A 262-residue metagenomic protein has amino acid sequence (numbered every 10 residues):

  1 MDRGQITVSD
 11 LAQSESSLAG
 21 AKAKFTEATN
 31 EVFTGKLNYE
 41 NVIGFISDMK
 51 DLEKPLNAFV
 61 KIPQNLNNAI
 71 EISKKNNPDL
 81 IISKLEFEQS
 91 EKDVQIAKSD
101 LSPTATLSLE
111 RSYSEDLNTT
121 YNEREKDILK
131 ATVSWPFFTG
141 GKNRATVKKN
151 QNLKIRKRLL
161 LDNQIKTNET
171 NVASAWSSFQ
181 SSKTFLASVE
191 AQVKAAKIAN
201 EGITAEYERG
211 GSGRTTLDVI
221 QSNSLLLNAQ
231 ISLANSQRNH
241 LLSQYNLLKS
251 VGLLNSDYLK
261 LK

Functional and structural regions predicted by a protein language model:
M1-I72, A175-S178, S182, L186 (+2 more regions): Periplasmic alpha-helical coiled-coil/stalk elements that build and connect Gram-negative outer-membrane
G4, G44-F45, G210, V251-L253: Short helix-capping/hinge motifs at transmembrane helix termini and TM-loop junctions
S14-S17, G35, I82-A97, A145-S232 (+1 more regions): Amphipathic alpha-helical coiled-coil segments
E15, F45-E110, D257-K262: Amphipathic alpha-helical coiled-coil scaffold segments and their short linker/junction regions
A28, P78, S236: Metallo-beta-lactamase
A69, D127-V133: Hydrophobic, lipid-facing positions within transmembrane beta-strands of outer-membrane proteins
I81, D100-D127, P136-K148, K154: Small/polar (Gly/Ser/Thr/Ala-rich) solvent-exposed segments that form structured loops/beta-strands/short helices used
T106, K130-T132, W176: Membrane-embedded beta-strand positions in outer-membrane beta-barrel channels/transporters
